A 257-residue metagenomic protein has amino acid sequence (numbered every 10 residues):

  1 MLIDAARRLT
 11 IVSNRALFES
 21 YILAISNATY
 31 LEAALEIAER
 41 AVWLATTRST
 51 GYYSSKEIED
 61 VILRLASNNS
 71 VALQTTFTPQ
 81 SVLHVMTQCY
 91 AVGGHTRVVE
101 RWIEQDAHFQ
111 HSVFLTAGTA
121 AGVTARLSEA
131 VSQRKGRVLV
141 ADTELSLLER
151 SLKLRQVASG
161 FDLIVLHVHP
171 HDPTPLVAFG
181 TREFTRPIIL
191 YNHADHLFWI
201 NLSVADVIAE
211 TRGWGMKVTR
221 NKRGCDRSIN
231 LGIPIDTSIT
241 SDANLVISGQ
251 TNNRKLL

Functional and structural regions predicted by a protein language model:
M1-S81, R126-R134, L152, I239-D242: Non-catalytic membrane-proximal stalk/linker segments that position and tether the catalytic domains
S26-N27, A33, L83-V85, R155-D172 (+1 more regions): Short N-terminal targeting/anchoring amphipathic segment
A41-S55, A205-S228, D242, V246: A short, active-site helix/loop in glycosyltransferases that binds the activated sugar's phosphate group
S81-V85, L231, N244-L257: Conserved donor-binding/catalytic core segment of Leloir-type glycosyltransferases
V82, G180-H196, D206-G213, S228-I229: Active-site proximal beta-strand in glycosyltransferases
V85-E100: A short, glycine/small-residue-rich beta-strand->loop->alpha-helix junction that serves as a flexible
A121-E149: Conserved nucleotide-sugar phosphate-binding/catalytic loop shared by glycosyltransferases and other
I164-E183, D195-N201: An aromatic- and histidine-rich active-site surface loop
